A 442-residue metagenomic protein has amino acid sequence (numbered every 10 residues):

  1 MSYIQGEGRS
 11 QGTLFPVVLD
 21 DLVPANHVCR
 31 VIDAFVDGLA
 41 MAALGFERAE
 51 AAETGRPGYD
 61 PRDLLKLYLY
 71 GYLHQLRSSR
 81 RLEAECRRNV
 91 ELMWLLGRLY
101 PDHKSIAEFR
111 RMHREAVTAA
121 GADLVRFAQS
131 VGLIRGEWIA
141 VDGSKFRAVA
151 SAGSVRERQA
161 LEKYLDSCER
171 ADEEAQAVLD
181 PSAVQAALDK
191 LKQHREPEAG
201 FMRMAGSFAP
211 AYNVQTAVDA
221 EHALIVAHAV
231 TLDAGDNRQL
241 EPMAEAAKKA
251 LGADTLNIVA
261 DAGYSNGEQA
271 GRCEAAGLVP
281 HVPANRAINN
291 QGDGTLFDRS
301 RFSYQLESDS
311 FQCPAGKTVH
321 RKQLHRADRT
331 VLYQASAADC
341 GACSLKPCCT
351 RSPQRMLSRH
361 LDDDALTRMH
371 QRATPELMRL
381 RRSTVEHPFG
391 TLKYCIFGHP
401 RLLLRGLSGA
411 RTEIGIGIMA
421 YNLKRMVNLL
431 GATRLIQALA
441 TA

Functional and structural regions predicted by a protein language model:
M1-I32: Hydrophobic alpha-helical membrane-insertion signals
Y3-Q5, Y68, Q75-R88, G97-A442: Anion-binding and metal-coordination hotspots
T13, L64-L65, A122: A generic alpha-helix surface/boundary motif
A25-L69, H74, L361: Basic, short loop/linker segments at the boundary and entry of helix-turn-helix/winged-helix-like folds
